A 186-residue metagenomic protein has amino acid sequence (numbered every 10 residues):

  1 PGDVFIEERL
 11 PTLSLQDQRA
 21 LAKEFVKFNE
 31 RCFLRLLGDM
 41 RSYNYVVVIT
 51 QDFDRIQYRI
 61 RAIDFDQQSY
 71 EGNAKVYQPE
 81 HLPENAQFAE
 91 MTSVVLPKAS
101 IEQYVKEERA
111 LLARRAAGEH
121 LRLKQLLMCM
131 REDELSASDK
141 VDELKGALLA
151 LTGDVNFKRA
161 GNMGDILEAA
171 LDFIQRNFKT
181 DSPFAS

Functional and structural regions predicted by a protein language model:
P1, S14, N162-I166: Alpha-helix capping and helix-coil boundary motifs
P1-E7: ATP-binding pocket architecture of kinase catalytic cores
E8-A74: Conserved kinase catalytic-core segment
F53-S186: C-terminal catalytic region of ATP-dependent kinase domains
